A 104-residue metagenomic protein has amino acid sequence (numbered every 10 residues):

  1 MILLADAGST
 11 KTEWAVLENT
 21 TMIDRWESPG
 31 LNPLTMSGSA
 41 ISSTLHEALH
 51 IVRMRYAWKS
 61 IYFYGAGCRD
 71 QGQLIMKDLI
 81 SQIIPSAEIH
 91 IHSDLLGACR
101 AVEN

Functional and structural regions predicted by a protein language model:
I2-S43, Y56-A57: Short glycine-rich, Thr/Ser-proximal phosphate-binding strand/loop in the N-terminal lobe of ATP-dependent enzymes
A5, E88-D94: General beta-strand structural signal in soluble alpha/beta enzymes
S37, L45, D78-I80: Flexible domain-boundary/linker segments
S42-I51: Glycine/small-residue-rich interface belts in oligomeric ring/scaffold proteins and their assembly partners
H50-H90, V102-E103: Short beta-strand-loop/turn "lid" adjacent to the catalytic site in phosphate-handling enzymes
L96-A101: Short alpha-helix plus adjacent loop in nuclease-associated cores
